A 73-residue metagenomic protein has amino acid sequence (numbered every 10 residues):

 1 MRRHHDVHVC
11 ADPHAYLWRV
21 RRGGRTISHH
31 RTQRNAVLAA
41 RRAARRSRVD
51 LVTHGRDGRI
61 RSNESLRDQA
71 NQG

Functional and structural regions predicted by a protein language model:
M1-R3, R59-G73: A cross-kingdom feature marking charged/low-complexity
R2-T26: Short aromatic-glycine-(Arg/Gly/Cys) micro-motifs in beta-strand/loop hairpins
H8, H30, H54: Histidine-centered active-site/metal-ligand motif
G23, T32, R56, S65: Surface loops and adjacent helix of pleckstrin homology
S28-H29, S62: A sequence-level detector of short linear motifs
H29-T32, Q72-G73: A short, polar/proline- and glycine-enriched secondary-structure boundary/capping micro-motif
R31-S47: A short, charged, amphipathic alpha-helix used as a generic interaction element across diverse proteins
S47-G58: A short amphipathic beta-strand at an alpha->beta junction
